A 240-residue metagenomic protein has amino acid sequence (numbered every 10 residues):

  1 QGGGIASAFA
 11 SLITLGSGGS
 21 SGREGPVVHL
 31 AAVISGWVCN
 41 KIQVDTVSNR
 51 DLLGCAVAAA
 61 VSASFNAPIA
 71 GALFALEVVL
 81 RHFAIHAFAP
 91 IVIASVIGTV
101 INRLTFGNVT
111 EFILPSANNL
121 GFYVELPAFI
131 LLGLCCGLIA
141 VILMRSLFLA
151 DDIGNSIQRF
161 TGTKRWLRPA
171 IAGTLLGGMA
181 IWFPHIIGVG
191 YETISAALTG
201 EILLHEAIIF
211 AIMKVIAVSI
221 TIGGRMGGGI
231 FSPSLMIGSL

Functional and structural regions predicted by a protein language model:
Q1-L240: Alpha-helical transmembrane segments and immediately membrane-proximal extracytoplasmic
